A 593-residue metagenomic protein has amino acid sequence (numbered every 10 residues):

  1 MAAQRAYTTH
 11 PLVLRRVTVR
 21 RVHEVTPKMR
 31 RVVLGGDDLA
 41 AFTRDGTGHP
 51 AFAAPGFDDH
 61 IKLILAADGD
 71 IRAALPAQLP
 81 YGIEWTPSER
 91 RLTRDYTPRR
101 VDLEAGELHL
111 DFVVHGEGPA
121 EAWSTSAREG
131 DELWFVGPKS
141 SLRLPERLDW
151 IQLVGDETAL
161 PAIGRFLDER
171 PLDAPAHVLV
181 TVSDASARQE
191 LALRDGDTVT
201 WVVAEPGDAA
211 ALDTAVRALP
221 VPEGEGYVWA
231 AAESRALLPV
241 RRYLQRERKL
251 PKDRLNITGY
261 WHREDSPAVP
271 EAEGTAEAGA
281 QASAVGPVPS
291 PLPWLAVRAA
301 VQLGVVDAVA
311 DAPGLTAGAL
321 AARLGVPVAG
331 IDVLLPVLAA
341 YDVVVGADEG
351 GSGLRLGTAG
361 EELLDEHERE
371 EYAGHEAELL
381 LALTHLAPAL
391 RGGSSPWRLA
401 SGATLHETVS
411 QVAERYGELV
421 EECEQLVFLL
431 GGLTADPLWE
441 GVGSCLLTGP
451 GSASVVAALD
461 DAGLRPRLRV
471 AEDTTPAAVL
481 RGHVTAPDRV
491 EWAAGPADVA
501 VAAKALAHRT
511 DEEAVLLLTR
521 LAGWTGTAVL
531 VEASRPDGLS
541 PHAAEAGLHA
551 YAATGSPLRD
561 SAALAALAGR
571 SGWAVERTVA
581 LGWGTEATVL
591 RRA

Functional and structural regions predicted by a protein language model:
M1-D95, V101: N-terminal extension/subdomain marker
I61-E146: FAD-binding FR-type
G116-A230: FNR/FR-type flavoprotein reductase catalytic core
V182-A280, V305: Reductase modules of NAD(P)H-dependent flavoproteins
D265, G274-G318, A322-V333, A339 (+3 more regions): Alpha-helical subdomain
V337-G443: Conserved Class I S-adenosyl-L-methionine-dependent methyltransferase catalytic core
S444-A494: Class I SAM-dependent methyltransferase SAM/SAH-binding core
